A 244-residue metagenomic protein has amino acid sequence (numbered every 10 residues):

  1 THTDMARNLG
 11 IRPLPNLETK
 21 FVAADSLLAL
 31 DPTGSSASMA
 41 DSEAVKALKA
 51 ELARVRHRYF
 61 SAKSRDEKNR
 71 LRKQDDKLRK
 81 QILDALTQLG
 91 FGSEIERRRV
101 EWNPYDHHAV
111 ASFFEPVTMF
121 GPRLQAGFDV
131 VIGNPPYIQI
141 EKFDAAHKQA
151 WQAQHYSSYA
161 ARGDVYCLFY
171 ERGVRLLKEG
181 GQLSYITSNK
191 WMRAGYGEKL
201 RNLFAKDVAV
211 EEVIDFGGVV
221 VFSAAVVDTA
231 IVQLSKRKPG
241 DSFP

Functional and structural regions predicted by a protein language model:
T1-D41, A47-L48, V55, A62 (+2 more regions): Signature of N6-adenine DNA methyltransferases within the class I
E43-A50, R54, E67-R70, D76 (+2 more regions): Polar/charged alpha-helical tracts
Y59-N69: Charged, low-complexity interaction regions
R72-A111, G121-P122, I132: Long amphipathic alpha-helical scaffold segments
